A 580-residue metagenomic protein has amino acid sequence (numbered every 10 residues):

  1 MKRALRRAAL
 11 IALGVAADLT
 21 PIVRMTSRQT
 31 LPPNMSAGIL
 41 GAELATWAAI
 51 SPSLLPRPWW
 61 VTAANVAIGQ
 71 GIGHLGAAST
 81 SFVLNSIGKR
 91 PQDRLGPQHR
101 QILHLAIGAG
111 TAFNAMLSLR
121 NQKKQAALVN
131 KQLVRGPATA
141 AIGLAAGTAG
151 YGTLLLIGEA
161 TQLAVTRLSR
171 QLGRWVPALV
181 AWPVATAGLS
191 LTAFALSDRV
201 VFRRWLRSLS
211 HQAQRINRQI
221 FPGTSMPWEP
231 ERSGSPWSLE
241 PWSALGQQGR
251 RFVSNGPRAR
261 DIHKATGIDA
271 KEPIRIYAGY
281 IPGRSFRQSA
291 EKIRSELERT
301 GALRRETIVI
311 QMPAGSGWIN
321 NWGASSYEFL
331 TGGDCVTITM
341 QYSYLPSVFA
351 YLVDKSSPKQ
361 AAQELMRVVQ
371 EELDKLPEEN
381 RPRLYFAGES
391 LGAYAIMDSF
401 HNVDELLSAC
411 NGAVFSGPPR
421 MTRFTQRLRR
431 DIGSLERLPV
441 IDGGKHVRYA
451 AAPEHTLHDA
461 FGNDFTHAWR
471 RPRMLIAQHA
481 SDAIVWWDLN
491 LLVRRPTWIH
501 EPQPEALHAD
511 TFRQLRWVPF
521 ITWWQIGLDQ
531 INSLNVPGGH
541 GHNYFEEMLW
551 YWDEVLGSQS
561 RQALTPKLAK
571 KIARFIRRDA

Functional and structural regions predicted by a protein language model:
M1-P227, A580: Short amphipathic, positively biased membrane-proximal segments that drive organelle/inner-membrane targeting
S36-L40, I268-E272, E298-A302, G433-P439: A broad, low-specificity signal for short, low-complexity segments enriched in glycine/proline and polar/charged
S53, R57-W59, G392-A393, R420-T422 (+1 more regions): Short, catalytically relevant binding-site loops at active-site mouths
T153, P183-I281, G541-S558: Ligand/cofactor-recognition surfaces for anionic moieties
T166-G173, D198-A213, I319, Y344-R381 (+1 more regions): Surface cap/lid and interfacial helix-loop subdomains adjacent to catalytic sites that gate substrate access
S225-V403, V414-P418, Q426: Soluble catalytic regions of membrane-associated enzymes that act on cell-envelope and secretory-pathway components
